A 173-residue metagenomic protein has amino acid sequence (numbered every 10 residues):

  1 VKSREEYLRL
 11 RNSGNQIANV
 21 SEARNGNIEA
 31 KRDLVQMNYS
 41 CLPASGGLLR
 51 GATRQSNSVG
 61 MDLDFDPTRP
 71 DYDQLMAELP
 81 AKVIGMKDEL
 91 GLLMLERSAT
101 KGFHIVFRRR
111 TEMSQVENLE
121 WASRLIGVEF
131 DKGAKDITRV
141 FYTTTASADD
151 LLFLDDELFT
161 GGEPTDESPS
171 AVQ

Functional and structural regions predicted by a protein language model:
V1-N57, P169-Q173: DNA replication initiation on ssDNA origins
G14, E22, G26-N27, V35 (+1 more regions): A signal for specific C-terminal beta-sheet/loop modules enriched in small/flexible residues with GP/PG/PP motifs
R50, R54-L90, A99-V128, S147-D149 (+1 more regions): Modules that initiate DNA replication and primer synthesis
R54-S56, D136, E163: Short, solvent-exposed coil/turn segments
M61, L95, T143: Hydrophobic residues at beta-strand termini and immediately following loops that shape nucleotide-binding pockets
L93-T100, D131-D136: Short beta-strand
R124-L152: Flexible helix-coil linker/hinge segments at domain or subdomain boundaries
L154-P169: Functionally critical loop-and-helix segments that line ligand-binding/catalytic clefts of soluble enzyme domains
